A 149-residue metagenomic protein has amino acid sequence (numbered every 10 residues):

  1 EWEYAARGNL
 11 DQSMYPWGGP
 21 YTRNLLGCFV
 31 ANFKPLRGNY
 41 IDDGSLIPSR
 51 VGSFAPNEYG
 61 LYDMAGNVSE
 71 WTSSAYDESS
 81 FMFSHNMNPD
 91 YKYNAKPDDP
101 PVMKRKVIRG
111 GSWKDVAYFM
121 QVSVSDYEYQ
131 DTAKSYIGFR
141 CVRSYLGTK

Functional and structural regions predicted by a protein language model:
E1-D126, K149: Functional-site microenvironments in short loops/helix caps that host divalent-cation chemistry
S135-K149: Short, structured beta-strand segments at or near domain termini in extracellular proteins/domains
